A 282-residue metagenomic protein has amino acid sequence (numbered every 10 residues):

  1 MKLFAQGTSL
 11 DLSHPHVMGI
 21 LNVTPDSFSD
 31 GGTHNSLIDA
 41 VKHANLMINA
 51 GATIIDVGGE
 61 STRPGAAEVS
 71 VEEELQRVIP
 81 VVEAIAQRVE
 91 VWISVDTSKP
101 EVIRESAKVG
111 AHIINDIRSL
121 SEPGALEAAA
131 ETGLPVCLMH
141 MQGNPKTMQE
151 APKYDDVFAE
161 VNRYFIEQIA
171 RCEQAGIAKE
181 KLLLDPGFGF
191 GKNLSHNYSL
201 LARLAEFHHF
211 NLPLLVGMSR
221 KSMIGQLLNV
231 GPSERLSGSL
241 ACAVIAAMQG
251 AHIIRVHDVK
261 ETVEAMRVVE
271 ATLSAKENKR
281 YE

Functional and structural regions predicted by a protein language model:
M1-K2: Extended, charged alpha/beta regions that create polyanion-binding interfaces
A5-Q6, L12, S29-I38, K42-H43 (+6 more regions): Active-site-adjacent loop and "lid" segments of alpha/beta metabolic enzymes
K42-G58: Catalytic domains of carbohydrate-active enzymes, especially glycoside hydrolases
N45-N49, Q168-K181: Phosphate/pyrophosphate-binding loops at sites that engage ATP/ADP/AMP, CoA/4′-phosphopantetheine, polyphosphate
